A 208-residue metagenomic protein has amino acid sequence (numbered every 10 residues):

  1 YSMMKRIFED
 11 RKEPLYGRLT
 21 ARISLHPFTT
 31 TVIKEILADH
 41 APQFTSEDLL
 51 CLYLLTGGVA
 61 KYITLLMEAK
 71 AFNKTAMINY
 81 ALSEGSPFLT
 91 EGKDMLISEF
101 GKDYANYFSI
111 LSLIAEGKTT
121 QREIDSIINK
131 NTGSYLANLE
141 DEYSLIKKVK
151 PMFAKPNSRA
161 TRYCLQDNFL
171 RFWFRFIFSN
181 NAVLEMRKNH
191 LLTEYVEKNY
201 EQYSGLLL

Functional and structural regions predicted by a protein language model:
Y1-K12: Sensor-1/coupling segment of RecA-like P-loop NTPase cores
Y1-S2, F28-T30, M152: Short acidic/polar capping segments at secondary-structure boundaries
F8, L37-D39, S144-K147: Short, motif-level signal for alpha-helix interfacial/capping segments enriched in acidic residues and aromatics/proline
D10-T20: A short alpha->loop->secondary-structure connector
T20-D48: Conserved small helical "lid"/interfacial subdomain of P-loop NTPases
L25, L54, I127: Small/polar loops that bind or transfer phosphate-bearing groups
F44-L49, Y53-L65, Y104-Y107: The conserved phosphate-sensing helix
Y62-L208: Accessory nucleic acid-recognition modules appended to NTPase machines
